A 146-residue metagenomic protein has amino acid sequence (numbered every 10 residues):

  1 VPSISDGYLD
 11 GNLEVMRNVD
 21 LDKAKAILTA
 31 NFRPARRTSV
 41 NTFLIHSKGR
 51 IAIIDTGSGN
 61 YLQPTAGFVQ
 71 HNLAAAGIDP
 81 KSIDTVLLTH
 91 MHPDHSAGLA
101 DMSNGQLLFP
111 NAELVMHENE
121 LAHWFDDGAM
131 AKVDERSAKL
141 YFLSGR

Functional and structural regions predicted by a protein language model:
V1-A74, S82-T85: Metallo-beta-lactamase
S3, S39, F43, H90 (+2 more regions): Residue-level preference for alpha-helix termini and adjacent loops
I4, S96-L99, W124: Residues that scaffold the ATP/ADP-binding catalytic core of kinase and kinase-like folds
A24-I27, A35, H95-L99, L140-Y141: Short amphipathic alpha-helical surface micro-motifs
T42, P64-V115: Active-site metal-binding motif and surrounding structural segment of the metallo-beta-lactamase
G57-G59, H92, E120: Catalytic metal-binding/acid-base residues of hydrolase active sites
G67, A74-I78, S82-D84, P110-R146: Metallo-beta-lactamase
